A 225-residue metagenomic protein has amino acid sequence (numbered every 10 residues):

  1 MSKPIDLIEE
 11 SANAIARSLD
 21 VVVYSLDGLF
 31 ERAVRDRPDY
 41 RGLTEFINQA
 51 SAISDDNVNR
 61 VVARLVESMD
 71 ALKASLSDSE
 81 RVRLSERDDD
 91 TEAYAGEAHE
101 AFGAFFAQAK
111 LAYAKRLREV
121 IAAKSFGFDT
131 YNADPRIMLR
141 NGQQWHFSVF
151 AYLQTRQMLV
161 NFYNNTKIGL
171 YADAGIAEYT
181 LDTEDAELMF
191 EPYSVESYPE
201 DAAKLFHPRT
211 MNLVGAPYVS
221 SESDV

Functional and structural regions predicted by a protein language model:
M1-L139: N-terminal leader/targeting and assembly helices and adjacent pre-domain segments
R136-V225: Acidic, glycine-rich two-metal-ion catalytic cores of nucleic acid-processing enzymes
